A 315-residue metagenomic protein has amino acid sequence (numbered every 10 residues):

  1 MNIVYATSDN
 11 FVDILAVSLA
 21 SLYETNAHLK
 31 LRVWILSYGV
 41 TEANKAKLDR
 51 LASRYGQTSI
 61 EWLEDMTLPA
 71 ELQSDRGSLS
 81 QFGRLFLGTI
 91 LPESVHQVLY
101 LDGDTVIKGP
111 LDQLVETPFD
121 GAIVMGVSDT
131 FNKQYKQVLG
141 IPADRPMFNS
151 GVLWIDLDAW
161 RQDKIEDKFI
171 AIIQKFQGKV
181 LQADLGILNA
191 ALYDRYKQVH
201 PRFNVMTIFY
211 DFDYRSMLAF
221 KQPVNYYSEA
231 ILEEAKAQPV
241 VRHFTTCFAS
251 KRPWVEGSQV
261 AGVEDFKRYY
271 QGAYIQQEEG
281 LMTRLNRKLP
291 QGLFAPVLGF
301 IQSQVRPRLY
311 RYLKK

Functional and structural regions predicted by a protein language model:
I3-D9: A conserved hydrophobic helix/loop-capping motif in glycosyltransferases and polysaccharide synthases
T7, Q162, E166-K315: A glycosyltransferase accessory/donor-loop signature
S21-L29: Short, acidic, metal-binding catalytic loop of nucleotide-sugar glycosyltransferases
R32-G39, G126-V127: Short internal beta-strands
A43-I90: Active-site-proximal specificity loops/subdomain of glycosyltransferases
W62-M66, S80-N132, R145-M147, V152-I155: GT-A fold catalytic core of metal-dependent nucleotide-sugar glycosyltransferases, centered on the diacidic
P69-L72, K133-V138, I208-Y210: Short, charged, surface-exposed secondary-structure boundary motifs
V152-K164: Conserved nucleotide-sugar donor-binding and metal-coordinating catalytic region shared by glycosyltransferases
